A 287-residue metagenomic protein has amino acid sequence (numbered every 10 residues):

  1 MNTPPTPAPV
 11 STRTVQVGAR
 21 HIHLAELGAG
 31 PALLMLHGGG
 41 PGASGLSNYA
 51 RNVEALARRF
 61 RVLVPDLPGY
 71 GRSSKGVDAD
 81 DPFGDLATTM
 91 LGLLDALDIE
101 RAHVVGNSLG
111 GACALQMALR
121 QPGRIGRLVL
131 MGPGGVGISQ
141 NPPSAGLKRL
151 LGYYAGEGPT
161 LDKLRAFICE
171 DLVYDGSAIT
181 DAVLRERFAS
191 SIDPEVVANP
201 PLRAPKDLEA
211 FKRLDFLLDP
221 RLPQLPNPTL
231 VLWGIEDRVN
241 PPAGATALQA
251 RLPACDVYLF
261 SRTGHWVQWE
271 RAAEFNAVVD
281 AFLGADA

Functional and structural regions predicted by a protein language model:
R20-R72: Conserved HGGG/HGGXW glycine-rich cap/lid loop of the alpha/beta-hydrolase fold
E54, V64-V105, A277: Active-site loop/oxyanion-hole signature of alpha/beta-hydrolase fold enzymes
G106, G110, A114: Gly/Ala-rich beta-loop-alpha elbow adjacent to hydrolase catalytic centers
L115, L119, G126-L161: Flexible "cap/lid" loop of the alpha/beta hydrolase fold
P159-P223: Conserved alpha/beta-hydrolase catalytic His-Asp/Glu region
L225, V231-W233: Short beta-strand/loop motif that positions the catalytic acidic residue of the alpha/beta-hydrolase fold
E236-N240: Acidic catalytic loop of the alpha/beta-hydrolase fold
C255-A287: Catalytic active-site module of serine/aspartate enzymes centered on a nucleophile-bearing elbow/loop
